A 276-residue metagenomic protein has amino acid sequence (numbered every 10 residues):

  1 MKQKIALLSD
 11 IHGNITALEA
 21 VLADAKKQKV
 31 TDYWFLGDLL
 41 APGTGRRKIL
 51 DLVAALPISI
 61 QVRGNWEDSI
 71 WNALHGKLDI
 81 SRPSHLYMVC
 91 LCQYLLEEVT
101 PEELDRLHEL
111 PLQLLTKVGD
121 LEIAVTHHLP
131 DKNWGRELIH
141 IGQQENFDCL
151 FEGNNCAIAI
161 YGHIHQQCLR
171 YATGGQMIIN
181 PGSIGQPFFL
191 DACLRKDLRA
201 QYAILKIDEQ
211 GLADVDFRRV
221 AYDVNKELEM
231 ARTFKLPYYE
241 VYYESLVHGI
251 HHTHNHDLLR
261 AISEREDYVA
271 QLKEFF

Functional and structural regions predicted by a protein language model:
M1-L56: N-terminal active-site segment of His-dependent metallophosphoesterases
L7-S9, Y33-D38, P42, I60-N65 (+3 more regions): Active-site neighborhood of phospho(di)ester-bond hydrolases with catalytic His/Asp-centered motifs
H12-A17, A41-T44, W66-W71, I160-A172 (+1 more regions): Active-site environment of divalent metal-dependent phosphoester hydrolases
L39-L56, W71-S81, R170-T173: Metal-dependent catalytic neighborhoods of phosphoester/phosphodiester hydrolases
L56-L114, I141-L150: Active-site neighborhood of divalent metal-dependent phosphoester bond hydrolases
N72-G76, E137, D191-A192, L228-M230: Short aromatic-enriched loop/helix-cap "lid" or pocket-rim segments at secondary-structure transitions that line
E97-R218: Acidic, His/Gly-enriched loop-helix segments that form or flank divalent-metal centers in metallo-dependent hydrolases
G174-F276: Acidic, His/Gly-rich catalytic cores of divalent-metal-dependent hydrolytic chemistry
